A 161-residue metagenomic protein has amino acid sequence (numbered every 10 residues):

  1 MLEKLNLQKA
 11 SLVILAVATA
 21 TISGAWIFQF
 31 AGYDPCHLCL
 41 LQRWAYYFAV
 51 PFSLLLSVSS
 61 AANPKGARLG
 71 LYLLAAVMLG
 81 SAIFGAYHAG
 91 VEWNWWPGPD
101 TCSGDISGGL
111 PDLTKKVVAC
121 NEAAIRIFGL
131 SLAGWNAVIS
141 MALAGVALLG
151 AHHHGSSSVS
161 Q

Functional and structural regions predicted by a protein language model:
K4-A16, A62-A82, G145, L149 (+1 more regions): Interfacial segments of alpha-helical transmembrane regions
A20-Q29, L79-W95: C-terminal TM-helix exit segments that contain a strictly Trp-centered aromatic cap at the helix terminus
I27-H37, S160-Q161: Membrane-interface helix-loop junction between the first two transmembrane segments
D34-F48: Loop-to-helix transition at the N-terminal end of transmembrane alpha-helices
Y47-S59, M141-A151: Membrane-interfacial alpha-helical segments at the cytosolic side of multi-pass membrane proteins
S53, L71-G85, T101-G109, S140 (+1 more regions): Hydrophobic alpha-helical segments of small multi-pass membrane proteins
W93-A133: Extracytosolic (periplasmic/ER-lumenal) interhelical loops and adjacent juxtamembrane/interface segments of multi-pass
K116-Q161: A hydrophobic membrane-anchoring alpha-helix module
